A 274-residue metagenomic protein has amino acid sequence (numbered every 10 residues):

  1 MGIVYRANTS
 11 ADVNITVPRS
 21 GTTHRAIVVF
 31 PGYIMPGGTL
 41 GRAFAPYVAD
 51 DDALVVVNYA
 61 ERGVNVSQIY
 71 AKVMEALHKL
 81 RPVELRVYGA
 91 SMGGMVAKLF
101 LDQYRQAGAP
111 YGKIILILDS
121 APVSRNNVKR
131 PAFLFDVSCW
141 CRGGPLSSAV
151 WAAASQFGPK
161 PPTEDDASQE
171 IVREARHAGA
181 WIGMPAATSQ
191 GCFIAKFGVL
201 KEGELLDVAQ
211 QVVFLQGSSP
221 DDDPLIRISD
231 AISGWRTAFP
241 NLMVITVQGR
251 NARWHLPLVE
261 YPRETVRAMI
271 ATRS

Functional and structural regions predicted by a protein language model:
G2-D51: Short, surface-exposed "cap/lid" segments of acyl-processing enzymes
P46-V64: Conserved alpha/beta-hydrolase
Y59-R62, I114-K129: Active-site nucleophile loop of the alpha/beta-hydrolase fold
Q68-L85: Conserved acidic catalytic loop of the alpha/beta-hydrolase fold
Y88-A97: Gly/Ala-rich beta-loop-alpha elbow adjacent to hydrolase catalytic centers
K129-E174: Helix-rich cap/lid subdomain of alpha/beta-hydrolase
P159-V244: Serine-hydrolase catalytic core
P240-S274: Catalytic active-site module of serine/aspartate enzymes centered on a nucleophile-bearing elbow/loop
